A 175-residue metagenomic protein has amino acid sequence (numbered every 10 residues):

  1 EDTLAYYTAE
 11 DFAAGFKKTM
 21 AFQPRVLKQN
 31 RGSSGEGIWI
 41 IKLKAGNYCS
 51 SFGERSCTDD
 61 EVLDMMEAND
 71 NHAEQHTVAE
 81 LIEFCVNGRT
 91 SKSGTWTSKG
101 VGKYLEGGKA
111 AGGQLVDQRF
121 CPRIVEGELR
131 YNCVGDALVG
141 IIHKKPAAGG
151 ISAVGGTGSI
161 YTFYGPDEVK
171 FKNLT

Functional and structural regions predicted by a protein language model:
E1-A21, G32-S33: Conserved N-proximal alpha/beta basic substrate-recognition cap immediately N-terminal to, or forming the N-lobe
A21, R31, E36-L174: Phosphate-binding site of ATP-dependent enzymes
K28: Nucleotide/phosphate-binding site architecture used for ATP/NTP-dependent chemistry
